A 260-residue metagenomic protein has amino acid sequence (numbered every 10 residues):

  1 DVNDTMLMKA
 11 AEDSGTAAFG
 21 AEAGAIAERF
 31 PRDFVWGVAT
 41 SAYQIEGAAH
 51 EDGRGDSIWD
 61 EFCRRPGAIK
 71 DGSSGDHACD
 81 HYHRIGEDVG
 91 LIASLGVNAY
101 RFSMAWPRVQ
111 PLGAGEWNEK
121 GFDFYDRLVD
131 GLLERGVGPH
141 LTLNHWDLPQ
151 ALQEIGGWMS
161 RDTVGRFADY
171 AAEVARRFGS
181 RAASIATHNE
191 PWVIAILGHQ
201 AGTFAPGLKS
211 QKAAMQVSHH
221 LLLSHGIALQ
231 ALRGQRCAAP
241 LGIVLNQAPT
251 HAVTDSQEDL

Functional and structural regions predicted by a protein language model:
N3-I69, A93, L112-A114, F122-L260: Active-site region of glycoside hydrolase catalytic domains
A23, A27, G75-A78, F102: Preference for short coil/turn "hinge" residues that link or interrupt alpha-helices
K70-H83: Active-site mouth loops of central-metabolism enzymes
R84-A105: Catalytic domains of carbohydrate-active enzymes, especially glycoside hydrolases
M104-W117: Glycine-rich, proline-tolerant flexible connector loops at the mouths of alpha/beta enzymes
